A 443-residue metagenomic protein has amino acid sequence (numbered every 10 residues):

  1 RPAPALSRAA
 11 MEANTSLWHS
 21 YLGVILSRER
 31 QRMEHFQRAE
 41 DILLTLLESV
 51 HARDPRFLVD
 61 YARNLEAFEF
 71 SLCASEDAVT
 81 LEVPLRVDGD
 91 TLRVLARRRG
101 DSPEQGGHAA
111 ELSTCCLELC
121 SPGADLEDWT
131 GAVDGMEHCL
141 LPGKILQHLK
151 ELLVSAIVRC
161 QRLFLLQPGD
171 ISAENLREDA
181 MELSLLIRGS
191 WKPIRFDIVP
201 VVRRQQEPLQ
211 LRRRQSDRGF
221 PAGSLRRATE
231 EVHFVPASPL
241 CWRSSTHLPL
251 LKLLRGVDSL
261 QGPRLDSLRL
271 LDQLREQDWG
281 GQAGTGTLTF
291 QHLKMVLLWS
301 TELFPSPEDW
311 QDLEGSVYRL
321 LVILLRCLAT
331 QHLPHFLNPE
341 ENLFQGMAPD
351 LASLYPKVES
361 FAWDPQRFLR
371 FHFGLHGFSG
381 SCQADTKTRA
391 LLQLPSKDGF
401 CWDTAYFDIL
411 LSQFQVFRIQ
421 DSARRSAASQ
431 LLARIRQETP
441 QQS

Functional and structural regions predicted by a protein language model:
R1-I25, D41-V59, R275, Q282-G284 (+2 more regions): Terminal (often C-terminal) interaction modules
R1-M11, Y61-S71, R214-D258, R264 (+5 more regions): Proteins with a high burden of low-complexity, intrinsically disordered sequence enriched in S/T/G/P/A and R, requiring
R1-V79, V83-S155: N-terminal regions immediately upstream of nucleotidyltransferase
H19, H35, H51, H108 (+8 more regions): Histidine (H) residue identity feature
R28, Q261, T289, M347-A348: Ser/Thr-centered flexible coil motifs
V59-E66, F164-M181, H332-N342: Acidic carboxylate-rich catalytic motifs and surrounding loops in phosphoryl-/glycosyl-chemistry enzymes
A62, E66, R99-Q105, S172 (+3 more regions): Short amphipathic alpha-helical patches
S71-C73, G107-R326: Catalytic cores of NTP-dependent nucleotidyl/adenyl transfer enzymes across multiple folds
